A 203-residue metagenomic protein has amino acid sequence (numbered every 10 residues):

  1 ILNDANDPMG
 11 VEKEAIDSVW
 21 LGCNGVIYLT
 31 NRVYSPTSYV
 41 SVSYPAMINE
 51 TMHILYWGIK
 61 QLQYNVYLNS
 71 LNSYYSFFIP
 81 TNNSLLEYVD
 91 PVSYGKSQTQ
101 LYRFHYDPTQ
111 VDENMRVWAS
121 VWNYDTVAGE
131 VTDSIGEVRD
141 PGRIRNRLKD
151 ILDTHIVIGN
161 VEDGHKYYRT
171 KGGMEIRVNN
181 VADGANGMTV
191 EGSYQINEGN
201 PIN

Functional and structural regions predicted by a protein language model:
I1-N203: Mature, structured domains of secreted/extracytosolic soluble proteins
